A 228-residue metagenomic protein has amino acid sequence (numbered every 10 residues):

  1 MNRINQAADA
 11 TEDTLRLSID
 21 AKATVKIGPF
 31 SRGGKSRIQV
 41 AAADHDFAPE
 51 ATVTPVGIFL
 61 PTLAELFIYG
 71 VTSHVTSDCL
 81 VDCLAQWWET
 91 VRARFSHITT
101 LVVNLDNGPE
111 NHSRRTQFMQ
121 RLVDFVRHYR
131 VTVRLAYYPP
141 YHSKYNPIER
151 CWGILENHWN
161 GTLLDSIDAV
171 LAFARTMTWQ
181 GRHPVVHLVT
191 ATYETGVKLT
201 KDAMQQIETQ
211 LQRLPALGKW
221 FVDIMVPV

Functional and structural regions predicted by a protein language model:
M1-A41: Charge-mixed, compositionally biased segments that are often intrinsically disordered regulatory tracts
N5, A21-V25, L60-T62, N107-P109 (+1 more regions): Short, flexible loop/turn elements at secondary-structure junctions
L17-S18, T100-N107, L135-P140, F173-A174: Extended hydrophobic secondary-structure segments that form protein cores and membrane-embedded regions
A41-N104, P109: Electropositive, glycine- and tryptophan-enriched low-complexity nucleic-acid-binding patches
A93, G161-V228: C-terminal accessory extensions appended to soluble enzyme cores
L105-F118, P139-Y145: Acidic, metal-coordinating catalytic cores used for nucleic-acid/nucleotide bond scission and strand-transfer chemistry
F118-A136: Two-metal-ion acidic nuclease core segments, chiefly of the RNase H-like superfamily
L135-N157: RNase H-like two-metal-ion nuclease catalytic core shared by retroviral integrases and related mobile-element nucleases
